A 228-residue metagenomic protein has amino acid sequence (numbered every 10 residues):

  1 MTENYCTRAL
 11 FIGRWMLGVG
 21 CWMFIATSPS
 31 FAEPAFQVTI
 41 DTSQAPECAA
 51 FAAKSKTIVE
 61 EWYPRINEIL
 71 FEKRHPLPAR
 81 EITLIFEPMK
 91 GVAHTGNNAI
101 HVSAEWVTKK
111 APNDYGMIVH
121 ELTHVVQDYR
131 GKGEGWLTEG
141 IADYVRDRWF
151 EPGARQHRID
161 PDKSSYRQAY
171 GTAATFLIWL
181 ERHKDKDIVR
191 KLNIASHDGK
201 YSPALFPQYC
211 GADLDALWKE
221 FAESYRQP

Functional and structural regions predicted by a protein language model:
T2-P29: Short, basic, low-complexity termini and linkers enriched in Ser/Thr/Gly/Pro that act as targeting/leader peptides
A32-V119, Y129, Y201-A204: Juxtacatalytic substrate-recognition/specificity segment
C48-V59, T108-V119, E134-E139, Y166-A174 (+2 more regions): Solvent-exposed, acidic/flexible segments
T57-E60, P64, E68, G116 (+4 more regions): Solvent-exposed, polar/charged alpha-helical surfaces in well-ordered, non-transmembrane soluble domains, broadly
W62, R130-A173: Post-HExxH zinc-binding segment in Zn-dependent metallohydrolases
I69-T83, R130-G135, A154-I159, L177 (+1 more regions): Surface-exposed patches in mature extracellular/periplasmic domains of secreted proteins
I118, L122-Q127, I141: Active-site His/Glu-centered metal-binding helix of metallohydrolases
L180-P228: Pan-zinc metallopeptidase signature
